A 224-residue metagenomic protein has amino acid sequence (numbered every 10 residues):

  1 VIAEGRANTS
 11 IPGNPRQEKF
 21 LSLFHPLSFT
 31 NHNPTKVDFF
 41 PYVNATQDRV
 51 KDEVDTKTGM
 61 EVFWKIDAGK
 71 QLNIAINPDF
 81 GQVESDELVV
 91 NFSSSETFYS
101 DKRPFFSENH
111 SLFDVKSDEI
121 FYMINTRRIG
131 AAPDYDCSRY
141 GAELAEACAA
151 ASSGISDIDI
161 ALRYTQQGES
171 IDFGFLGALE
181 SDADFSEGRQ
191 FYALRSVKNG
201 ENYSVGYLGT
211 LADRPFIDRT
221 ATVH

Functional and structural regions predicted by a protein language model:
V1-F20, S28, T35-T46, K51 (+1 more regions): Outer-membrane beta-barrel channel domains
F24: Conserved alpha/beta core surface patches that mediate binding of polyanionic ligands
